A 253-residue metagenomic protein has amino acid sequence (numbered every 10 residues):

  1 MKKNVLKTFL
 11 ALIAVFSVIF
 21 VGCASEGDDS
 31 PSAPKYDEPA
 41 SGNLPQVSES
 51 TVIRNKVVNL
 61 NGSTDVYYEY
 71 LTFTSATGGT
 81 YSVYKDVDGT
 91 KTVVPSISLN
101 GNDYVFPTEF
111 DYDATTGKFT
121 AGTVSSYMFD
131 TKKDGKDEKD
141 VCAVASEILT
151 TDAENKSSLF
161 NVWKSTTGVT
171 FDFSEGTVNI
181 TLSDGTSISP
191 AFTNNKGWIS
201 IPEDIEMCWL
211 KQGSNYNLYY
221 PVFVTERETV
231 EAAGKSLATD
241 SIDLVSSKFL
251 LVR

Functional and structural regions predicted by a protein language model:
M1-G22: Sec-dependent bacterial lipoprotein signal peptides
F16-S48, L250-R253: Bacterial Sec-dependent N-terminal signal peptides
P34-V58, G62, V66-E69: N-terminal export/targeting and maturation segments
Y36-P45, S98, T123-V162, S189-K196 (+1 more regions): Edge beta-strand at a domain terminus
Q46, V93, Y112, A121 (+2 more regions): Residue-level detector of beta-propeller blades
S50, L71-G79, N100-D103, Y112-S125 (+5 more regions): Short, solvent-exposed coil/turn segments at beta-strand boundaries
K56-S63, D86-V87, T123, T166 (+3 more regions): Short, flexible beta-strand-to-coil junctions
V58-Y112, V162-P202: N-terminal glycine/threonine-rich, aromatic-flanked beta-hairpin/loop signature
